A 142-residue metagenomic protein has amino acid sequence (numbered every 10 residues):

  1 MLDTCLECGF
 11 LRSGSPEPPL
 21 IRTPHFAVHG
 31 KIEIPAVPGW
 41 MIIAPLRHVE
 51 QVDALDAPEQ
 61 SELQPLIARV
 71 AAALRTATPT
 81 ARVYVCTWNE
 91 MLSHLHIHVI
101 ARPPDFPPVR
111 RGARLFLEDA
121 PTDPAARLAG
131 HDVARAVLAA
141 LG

Functional and structural regions predicted by a protein language model:
M1-G142: HIT superfamily nucleotide-processing domains
